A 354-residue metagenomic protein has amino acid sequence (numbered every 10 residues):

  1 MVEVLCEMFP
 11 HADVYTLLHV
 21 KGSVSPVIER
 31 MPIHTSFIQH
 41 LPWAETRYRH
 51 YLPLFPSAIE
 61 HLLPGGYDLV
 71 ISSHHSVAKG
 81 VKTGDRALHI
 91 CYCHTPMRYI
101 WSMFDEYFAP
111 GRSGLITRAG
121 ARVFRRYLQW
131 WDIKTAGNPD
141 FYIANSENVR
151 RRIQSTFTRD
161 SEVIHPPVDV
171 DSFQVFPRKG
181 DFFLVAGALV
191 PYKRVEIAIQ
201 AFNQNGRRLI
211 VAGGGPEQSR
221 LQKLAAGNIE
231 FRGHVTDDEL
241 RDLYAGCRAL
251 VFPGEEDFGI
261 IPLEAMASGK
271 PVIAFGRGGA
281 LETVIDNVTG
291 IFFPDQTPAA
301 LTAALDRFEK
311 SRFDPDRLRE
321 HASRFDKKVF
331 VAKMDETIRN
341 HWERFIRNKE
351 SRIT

Functional and structural regions predicted by a protein language model:
M8-K79: Active-site donor-binding segments of glycosyltransferases and PAPS-dependent sulfotransferases
A109-Y142, R150: Membrane-proximal helix-turn-helix segments that form the acceptor-binding/catalytic region of lipid-linked
V168-I210: Conserved donor-binding/catalytic core segment of Leloir-type glycosyltransferases
S219-D242: Nucleotide-activated donor-binding/catalytic signature segment of Leloir-type glycosyltransferases, i.e., the conserved
A245-D257, K270: Acidic donor-binding loop of glycosyltransferase active sites
P271-F275, V284: Short hydrophobic beta-strand element within catalytic cores of glycosyltransferases and related nucleotide-activated
D286-N287, I291-P298, L305-R312: Conserved acidic donor-binding segment of nucleotide-sugar-dependent glycosyltransferases
K310-R347: A charged, aromatic-enriched C-terminal amphipathic alpha-helix characteristic of glycosyltransferases across folds
